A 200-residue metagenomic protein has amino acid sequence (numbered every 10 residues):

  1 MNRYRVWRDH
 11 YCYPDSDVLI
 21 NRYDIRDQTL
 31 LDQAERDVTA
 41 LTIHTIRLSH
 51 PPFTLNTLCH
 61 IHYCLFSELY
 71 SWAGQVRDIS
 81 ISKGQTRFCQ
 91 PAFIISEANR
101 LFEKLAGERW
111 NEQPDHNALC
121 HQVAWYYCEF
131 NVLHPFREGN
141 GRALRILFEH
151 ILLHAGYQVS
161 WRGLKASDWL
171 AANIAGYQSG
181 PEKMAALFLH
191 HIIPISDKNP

Functional and structural regions predicted by a protein language model:
M1-P200: FIC/Doc superfamily catalytic core
